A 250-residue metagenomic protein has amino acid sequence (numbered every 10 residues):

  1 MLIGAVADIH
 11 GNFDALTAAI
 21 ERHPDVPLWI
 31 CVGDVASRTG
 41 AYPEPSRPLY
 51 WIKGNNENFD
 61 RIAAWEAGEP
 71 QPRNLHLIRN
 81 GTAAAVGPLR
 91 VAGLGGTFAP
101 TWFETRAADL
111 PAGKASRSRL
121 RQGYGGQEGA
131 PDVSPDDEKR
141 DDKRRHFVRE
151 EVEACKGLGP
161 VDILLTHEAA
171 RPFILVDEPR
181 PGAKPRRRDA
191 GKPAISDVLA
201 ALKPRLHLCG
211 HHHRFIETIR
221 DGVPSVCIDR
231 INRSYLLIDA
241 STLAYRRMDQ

Functional and structural regions predicted by a protein language model:
L2, V6-V86, D189, I228: Core catalytic region of metal-dependent phosphoesterases/phosphodiesterases, especially metallo-beta-lactamase-like
L2-H10, P88-T97, I163-H167, P224-D229: Active-site-proximal beta-strand elements of phosphoester/diester hydrolases
H10, V35-A36, N55-E57, A83 (+4 more regions): Catalytic metal-binding/acid-base residues of hydrolase active sites
A41-S46, P193-A201: Catalytic-core regions built around general acid/base machinery
P45-P48, L202-R205, V223-P224: A short helix->loop->beta-strand "cap" motif at the edges of active sites that frequently abuts
I62-A64, A84-G87, S196-A201, H213-Q250: Binuclear metal-dependent phosphoesterase catalytic core
L89-R186: Active-site-proximal loop/helix segment associated with metal-binding centers of metalloenzymes
V161-A170, I195, L199-C209: Proline-aspartate-enriched helix->loop->beta-strand connector
